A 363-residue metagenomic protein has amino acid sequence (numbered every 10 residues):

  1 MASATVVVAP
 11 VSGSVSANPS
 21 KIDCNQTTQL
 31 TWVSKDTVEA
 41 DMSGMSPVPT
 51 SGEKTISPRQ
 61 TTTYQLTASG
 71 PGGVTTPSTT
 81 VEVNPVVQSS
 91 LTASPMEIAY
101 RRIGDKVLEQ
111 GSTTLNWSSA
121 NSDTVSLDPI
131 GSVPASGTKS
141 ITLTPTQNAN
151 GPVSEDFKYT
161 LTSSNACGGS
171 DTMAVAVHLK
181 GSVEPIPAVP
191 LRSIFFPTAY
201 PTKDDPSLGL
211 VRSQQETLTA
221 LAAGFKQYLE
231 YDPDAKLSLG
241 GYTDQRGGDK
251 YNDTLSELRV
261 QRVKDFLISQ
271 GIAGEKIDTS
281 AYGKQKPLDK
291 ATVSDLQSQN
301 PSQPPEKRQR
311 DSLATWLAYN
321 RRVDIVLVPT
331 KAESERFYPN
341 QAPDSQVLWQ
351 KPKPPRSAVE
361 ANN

Functional and structural regions predicted by a protein language model:
A2-V7, P77-V83, D171-K180: C-terminal edge beta-strand
P10-A17, P85-Y100: Proline-enriched interdomain boundary motifs that mark the N-terminal boundary and often initiate the first structured
T27-V33, K106-N116, F196, P201-G241 (+5 more regions): Periplasmic peptidoglycan-binding/anchoring modules of Gram-negative envelope and division proteins
V33-E39, S118-T124: Short proline/glycine-enriched turn/loop motifs at strand-loop junctions of beta-rich domains
V48-Q65, V133-F157: Solvent-exposed segments in extracellular or luminal domains encompassing
T124, L191-D204, L218-V260, G274-A291: Short, surface-exposed beta-strand segments enriched in small/polar/acidic residues
S164, Y242-N363: Periplasmic OmpA-like peptidoglycan-binding domain that tethers envelope proteins to the cell wall
